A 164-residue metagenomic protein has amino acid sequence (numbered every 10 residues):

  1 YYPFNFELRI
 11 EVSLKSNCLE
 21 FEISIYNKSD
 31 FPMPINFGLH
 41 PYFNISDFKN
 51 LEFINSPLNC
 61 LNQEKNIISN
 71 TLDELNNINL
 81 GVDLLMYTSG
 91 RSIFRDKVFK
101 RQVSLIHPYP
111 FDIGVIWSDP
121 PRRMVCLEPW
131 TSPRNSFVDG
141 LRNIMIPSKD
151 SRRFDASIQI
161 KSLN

Functional and structural regions predicted by a protein language model:
Y1-I35, L39-P41: Acidic, contiguous internal or C-terminal segments within carbohydrate-active enzymes that form a structured patch used
E7-R9, C18-E20, S89-R91, K100 (+1 more regions): Intrinsic-disorder/low-complexity, polar/charged segments enriched in Ser/Thr/Lys/Arg/Asp/Glu/Gln
R9-E11, L141-I146: Beta-strand-rich interaction surfaces with strong enrichment in secreted/lumenal proteins
S13-C18, I45-E52, D96-K97, S118-R122 (+1 more regions): A short, structured loop/turn motif at beta-sheet edges
I23, M145-S162: Short Pro-Gly-centered flexible turn/kink motifs
P32-P34, P41-P108: Active-site/ligand-binding surface loops and adjacent short beta/alpha elements that line catalytic pockets across
D96-R134: Glycine-rich active-site loops that engage anionic ligands at enzyme catalytic sites
R134-G140: Short beta-strand and strand-turn-strand segments in soluble, beta-rich domains
